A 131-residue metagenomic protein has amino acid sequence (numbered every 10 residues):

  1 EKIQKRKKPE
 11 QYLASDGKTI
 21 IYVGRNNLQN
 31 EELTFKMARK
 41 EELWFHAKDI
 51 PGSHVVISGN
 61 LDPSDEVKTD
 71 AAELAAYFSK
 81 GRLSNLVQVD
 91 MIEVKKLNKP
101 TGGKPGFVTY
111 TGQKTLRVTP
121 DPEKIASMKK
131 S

Functional and structural regions predicted by a protein language model:
K2-S131: Duplex nucleic acid-engaging cores and interfaces of nucleic-acid transaction enzymes
